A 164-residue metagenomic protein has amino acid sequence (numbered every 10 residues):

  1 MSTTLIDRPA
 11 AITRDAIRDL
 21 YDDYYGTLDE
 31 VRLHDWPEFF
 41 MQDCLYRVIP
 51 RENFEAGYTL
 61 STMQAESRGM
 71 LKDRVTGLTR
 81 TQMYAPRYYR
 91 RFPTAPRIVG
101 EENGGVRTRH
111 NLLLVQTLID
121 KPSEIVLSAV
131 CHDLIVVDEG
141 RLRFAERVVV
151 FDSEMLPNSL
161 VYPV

Functional and structural regions predicted by a protein language model:
M1-E30, E38-Q42, I49: Short, low-complexity N-terminal intrinsically disordered segments enriched in polar/charged residues
L5, F92, R97-V164: A beta-strand edge to alpha-helix "cap/lid" segment located at domain peripheries
D15-D19, T27, T62, G69 (+1 more regions): A generic "alpha-helical surface" signal
Y24, W36, L71, I135: Hydrophobic pocket/interface hotspot
Y24-Y25, T79-P86, I119-P122: Short helix-to-loop capping/linker segments positioned immediately adjacent to catalytic or ligand/cofactor-binding
Q42-N111: A solvent-exposed, acidic/Ser-Thr-rich amphipathic alpha-helical stretch
